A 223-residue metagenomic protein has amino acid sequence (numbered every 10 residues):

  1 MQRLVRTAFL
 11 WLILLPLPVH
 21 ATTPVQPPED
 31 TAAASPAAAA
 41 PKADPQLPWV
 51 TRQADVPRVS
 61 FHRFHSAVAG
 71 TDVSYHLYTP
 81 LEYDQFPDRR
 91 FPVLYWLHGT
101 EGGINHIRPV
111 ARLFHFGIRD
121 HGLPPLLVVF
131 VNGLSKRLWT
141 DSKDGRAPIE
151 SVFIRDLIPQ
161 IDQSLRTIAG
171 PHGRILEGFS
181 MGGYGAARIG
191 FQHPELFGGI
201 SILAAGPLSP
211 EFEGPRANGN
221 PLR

Functional and structural regions predicted by a protein language model:
M1-R6: Positively charged n-region of N-terminal signal peptides that target proteins for export
T7-P18: Bacterial N-terminal signal peptides
T22-R223: Non-catalytic cap/lid and distal C-terminal segments of serine-dependent acyl enzymes
